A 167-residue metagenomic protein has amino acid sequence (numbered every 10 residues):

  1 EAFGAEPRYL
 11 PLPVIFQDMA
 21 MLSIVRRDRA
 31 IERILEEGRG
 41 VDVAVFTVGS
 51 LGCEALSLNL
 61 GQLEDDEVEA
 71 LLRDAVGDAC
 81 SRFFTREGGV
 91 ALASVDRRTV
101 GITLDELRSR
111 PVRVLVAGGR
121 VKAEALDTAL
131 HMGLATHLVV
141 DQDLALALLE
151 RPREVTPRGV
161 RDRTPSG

Functional and structural regions predicted by a protein language model:
E1-R161: Conserved phosphate- and dinucleotide-binding cores of soluble alpha/beta proteins, encompassing both enzyme active
T164-P165: Short, intrinsically disordered C-terminal tails of secreted or membrane-associated proteins
